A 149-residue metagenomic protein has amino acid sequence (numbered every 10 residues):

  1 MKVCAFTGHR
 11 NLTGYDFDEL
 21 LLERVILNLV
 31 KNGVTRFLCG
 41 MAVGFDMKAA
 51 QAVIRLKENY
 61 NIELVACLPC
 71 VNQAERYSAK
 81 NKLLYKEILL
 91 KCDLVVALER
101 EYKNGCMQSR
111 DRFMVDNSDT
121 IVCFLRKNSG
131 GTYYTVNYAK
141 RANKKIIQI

Functional and structural regions predicted by a protein language model:
M1-I149: Acidic/glycine-enriched connector segments
